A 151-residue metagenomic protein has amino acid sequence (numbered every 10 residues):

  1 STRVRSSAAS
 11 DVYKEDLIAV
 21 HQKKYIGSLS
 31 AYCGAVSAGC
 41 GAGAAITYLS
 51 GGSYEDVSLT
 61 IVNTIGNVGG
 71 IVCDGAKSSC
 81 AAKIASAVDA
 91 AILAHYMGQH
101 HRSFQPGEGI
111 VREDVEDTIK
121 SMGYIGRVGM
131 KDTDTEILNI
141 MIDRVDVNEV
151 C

Functional and structural regions predicted by a protein language model:
S1-A9, Y13: Single conserved hydrophobic/aromatic residue that forms the stacking wall/gate of nucleotide- or nucleobase-binding
D11-E15, I61-T64: Short alpha-helical scaffolding segments that buttress acidic/His motifs in well-ordered protein cores
I18-S28, V72-A76: Glycine/charged-rich beta-loop-alpha catalytic/anionic-binding loops adjacent to active sites
Y25-S30, D56, T60: A beta-strand-loop signature enriched in Asp, Gly, Thr, and Trp that corresponds to the sialidase/neuraminidase Asp-box
G27-A38, K83: Active-site nucleophile and cofactor-binding loops and adjacent substrate-binding regions of central metabolic enzymes
A45-I46: Alpha-helical transmembrane segments of multipass membrane proteins
G52-C151: Functionally critical mobile loop/hinge segments
